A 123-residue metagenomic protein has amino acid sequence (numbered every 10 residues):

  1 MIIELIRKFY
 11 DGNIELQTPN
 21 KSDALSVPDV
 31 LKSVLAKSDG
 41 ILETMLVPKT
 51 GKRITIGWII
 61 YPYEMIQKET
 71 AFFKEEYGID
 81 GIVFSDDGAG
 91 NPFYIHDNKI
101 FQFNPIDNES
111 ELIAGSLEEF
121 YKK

Functional and structural regions predicted by a protein language model:
M1-F93: A surface-exposed partner-binding patch
Y10, K74, Q102-N104, Y121: Compositionally biased, low-structure terminal segments
D86-L112: Short, compact, well-ordered microdomains
E109-K123: Compact, glycine/acidic-enriched structural inserts
